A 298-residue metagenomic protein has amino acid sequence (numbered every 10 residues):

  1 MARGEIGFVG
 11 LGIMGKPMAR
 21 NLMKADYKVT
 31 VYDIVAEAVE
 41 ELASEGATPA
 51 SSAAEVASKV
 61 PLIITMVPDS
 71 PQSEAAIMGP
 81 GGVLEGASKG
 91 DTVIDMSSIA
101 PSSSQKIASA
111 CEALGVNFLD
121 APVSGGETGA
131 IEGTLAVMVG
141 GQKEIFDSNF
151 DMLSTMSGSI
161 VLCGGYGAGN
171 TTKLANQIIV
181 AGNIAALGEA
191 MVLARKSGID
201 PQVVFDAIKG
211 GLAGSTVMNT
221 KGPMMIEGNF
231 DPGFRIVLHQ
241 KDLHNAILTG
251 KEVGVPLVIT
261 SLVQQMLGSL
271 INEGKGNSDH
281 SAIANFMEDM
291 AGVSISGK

Functional and structural regions predicted by a protein language model:
M1-S58, L62-T65, D91, M96 (+2 more regions): NAD(P)+-binding Rossmann beta1-loop-alpha1 motif at the extreme N-terminus of oxidoreductases
V29, P49, N117-L119, I160 (+2 more regions): Hydrophobic beta-strand scaffold residues
I34-V35, D69, Q142: Residues in the short beta-alpha loop(s) of Rossmann-like NAD(P)-binding domains
A53-T65, D69-N117: Rossmann-fold NAD(P) dinucleotide-binding segment
I99-I178: Rossmann-fold dinucleotide-binding core
E132-G140, V161, G165-S197, D206-T220 (+1 more regions): Active-site-proximal catalytic alpha-helix in oxidoreductases
Y166, N170, G214-S281, K298: Interdomain hinge/lid region at the active-site interface of Rossmann-like NAD(P)-dependent oxidoreductases
